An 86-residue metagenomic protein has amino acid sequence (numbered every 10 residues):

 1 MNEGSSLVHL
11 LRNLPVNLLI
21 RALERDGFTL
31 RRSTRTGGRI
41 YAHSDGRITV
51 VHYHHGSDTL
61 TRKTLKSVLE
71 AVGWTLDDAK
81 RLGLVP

Functional and structural regions predicted by a protein language model:
M1-P86: Basic nucleic-acid-binding interfaces
